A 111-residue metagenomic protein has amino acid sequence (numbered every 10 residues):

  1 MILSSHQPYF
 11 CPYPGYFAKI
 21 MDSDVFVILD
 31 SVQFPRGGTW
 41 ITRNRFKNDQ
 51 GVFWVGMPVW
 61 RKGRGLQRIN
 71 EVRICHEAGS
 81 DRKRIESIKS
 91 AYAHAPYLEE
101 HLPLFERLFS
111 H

Functional and structural regions predicted by a protein language model:
M1-H111: Residues lining hydrophobic/aromatic ligand-binding pockets adjacent to catalytic sites
